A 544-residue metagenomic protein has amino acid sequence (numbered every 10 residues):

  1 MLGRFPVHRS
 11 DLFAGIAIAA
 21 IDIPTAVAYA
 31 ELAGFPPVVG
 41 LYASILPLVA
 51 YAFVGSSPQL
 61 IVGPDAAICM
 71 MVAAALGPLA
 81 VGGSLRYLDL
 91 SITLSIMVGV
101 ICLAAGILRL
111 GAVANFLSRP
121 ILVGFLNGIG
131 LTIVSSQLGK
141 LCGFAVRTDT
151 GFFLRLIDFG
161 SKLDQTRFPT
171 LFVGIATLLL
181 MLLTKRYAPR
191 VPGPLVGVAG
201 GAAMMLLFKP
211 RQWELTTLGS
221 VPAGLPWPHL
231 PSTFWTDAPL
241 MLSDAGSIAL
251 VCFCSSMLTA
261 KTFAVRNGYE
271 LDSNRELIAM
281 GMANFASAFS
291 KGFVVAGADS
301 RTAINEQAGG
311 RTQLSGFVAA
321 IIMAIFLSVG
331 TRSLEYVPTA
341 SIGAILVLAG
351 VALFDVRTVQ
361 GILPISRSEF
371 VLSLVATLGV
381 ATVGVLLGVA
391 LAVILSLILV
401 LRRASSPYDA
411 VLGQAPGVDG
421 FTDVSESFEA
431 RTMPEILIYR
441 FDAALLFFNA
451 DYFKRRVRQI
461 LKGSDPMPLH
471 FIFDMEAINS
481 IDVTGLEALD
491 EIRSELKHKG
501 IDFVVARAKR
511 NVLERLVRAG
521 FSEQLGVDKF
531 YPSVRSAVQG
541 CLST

Functional and structural regions predicted by a protein language model:
M1-D419, M433, A488, G520-F521: Transmembrane helical cores of multi-pass ion-transport proteins
I61, V505, F530: Conserved SAM-binding loop
V72, F159, F453-V457, A537: Generic hydrophobic alpha-helical segments
F285, V517-R518, S536-Q539: Short secondary-structure transition/capping segments
I321, V512-L513, P532: Short secondary-structure capping/turn micro-motifs that flank functional sites
A352-A519, E523-Q524, L542: The feature marks cytosolic C-terminal regulatory regions of anion transporters and related permeases
L525-G540: Short acidic-hydrophobic, aromatic-tinged amphipathic segments that line or gate anion-handling sites
